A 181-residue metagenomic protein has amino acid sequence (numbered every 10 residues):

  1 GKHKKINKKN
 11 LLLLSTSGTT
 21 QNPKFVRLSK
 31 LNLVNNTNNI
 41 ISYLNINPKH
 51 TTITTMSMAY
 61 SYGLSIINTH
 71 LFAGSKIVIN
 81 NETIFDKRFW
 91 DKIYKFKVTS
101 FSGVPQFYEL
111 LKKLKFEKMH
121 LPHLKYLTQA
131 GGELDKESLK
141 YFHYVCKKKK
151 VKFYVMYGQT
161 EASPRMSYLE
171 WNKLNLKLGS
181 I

Functional and structural regions predicted by a protein language model:
G1, F25-R27, T54, K76-T83 (+1 more regions): Short beta-strand->loop structural element characteristic of the AMP-binding/adenylate-forming
G1-S15, N22, N45-T51: Conserved pre-ATP/AMP-binding loop-to-beta segment of ANL
I6, R27-S29, V104, D135: GHKL-family ATP-binding catalytic core of two-component histidine kinases
N10, T83, P105-Q106, G132 (+1 more regions): Alpha-helix N-cap/helix-start capping motif
N10-N38: Conserved AMP-binding A3 loop
V34-T51, A59-S100: Conserved AMP-binding/adenylation subdomain of ANL enzymes
T54-T55, I79-N80, Q129-A130, G179: Thr-Gly-centered strand-to-loop micro-motif
V98-G103, K112-S180: Gly/Ser/Thr-rich phosphate-binding loop
